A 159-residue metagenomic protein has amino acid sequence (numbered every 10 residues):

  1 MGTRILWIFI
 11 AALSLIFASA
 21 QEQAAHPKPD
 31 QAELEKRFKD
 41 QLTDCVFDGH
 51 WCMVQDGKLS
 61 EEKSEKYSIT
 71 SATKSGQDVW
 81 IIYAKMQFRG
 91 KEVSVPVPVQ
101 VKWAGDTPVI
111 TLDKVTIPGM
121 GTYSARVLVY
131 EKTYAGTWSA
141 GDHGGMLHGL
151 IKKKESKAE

Functional and structural regions predicted by a protein language model:
M1-I5: Positively charged n-region of N-terminal signal peptides that target proteins for export
W7-I16: Bacterial N-terminal signal peptides
I16-A25: Bacterial Sec-dependent signal peptides at the C-terminal "C-region" and cleavage site
D30-E35, Q41, C45-E159: Central antiparallel beta-sheet cores of small beta-barrel/beta-sandwich binding domains
